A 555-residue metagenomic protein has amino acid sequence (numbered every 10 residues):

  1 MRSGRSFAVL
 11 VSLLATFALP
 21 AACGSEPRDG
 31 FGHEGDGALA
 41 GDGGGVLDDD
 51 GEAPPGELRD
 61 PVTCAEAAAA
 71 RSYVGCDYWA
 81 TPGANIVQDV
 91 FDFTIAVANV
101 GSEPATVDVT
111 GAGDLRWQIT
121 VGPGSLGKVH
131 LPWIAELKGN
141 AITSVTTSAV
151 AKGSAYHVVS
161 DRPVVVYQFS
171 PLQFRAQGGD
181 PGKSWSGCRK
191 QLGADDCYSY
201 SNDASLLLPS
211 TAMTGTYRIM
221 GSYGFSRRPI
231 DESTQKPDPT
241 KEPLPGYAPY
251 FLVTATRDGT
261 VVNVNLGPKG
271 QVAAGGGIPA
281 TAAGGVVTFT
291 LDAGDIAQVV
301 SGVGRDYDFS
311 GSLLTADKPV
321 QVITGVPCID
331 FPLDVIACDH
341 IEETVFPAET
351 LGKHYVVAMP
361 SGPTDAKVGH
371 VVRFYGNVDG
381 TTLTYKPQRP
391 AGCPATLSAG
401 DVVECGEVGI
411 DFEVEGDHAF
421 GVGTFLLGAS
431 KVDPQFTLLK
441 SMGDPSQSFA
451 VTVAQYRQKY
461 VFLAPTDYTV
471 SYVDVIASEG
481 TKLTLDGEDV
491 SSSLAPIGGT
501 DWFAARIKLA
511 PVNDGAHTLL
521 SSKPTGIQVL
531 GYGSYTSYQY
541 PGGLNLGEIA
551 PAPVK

Functional and structural regions predicted by a protein language model:
R2, A18-L58: Ser/Thr-rich, Pro/Gly/Ala-heavy low-complexity intrinsically disordered linkers and tails of secreted extracellular
G4-S6: Topology signature of small-to-medium multi-pass alpha-helical membrane proteins
A8-P20: Bacterial N-terminal signal peptides
G51-K555: Intrinsically disordered, low-complexity linker/terminal regions across diverse proteins
